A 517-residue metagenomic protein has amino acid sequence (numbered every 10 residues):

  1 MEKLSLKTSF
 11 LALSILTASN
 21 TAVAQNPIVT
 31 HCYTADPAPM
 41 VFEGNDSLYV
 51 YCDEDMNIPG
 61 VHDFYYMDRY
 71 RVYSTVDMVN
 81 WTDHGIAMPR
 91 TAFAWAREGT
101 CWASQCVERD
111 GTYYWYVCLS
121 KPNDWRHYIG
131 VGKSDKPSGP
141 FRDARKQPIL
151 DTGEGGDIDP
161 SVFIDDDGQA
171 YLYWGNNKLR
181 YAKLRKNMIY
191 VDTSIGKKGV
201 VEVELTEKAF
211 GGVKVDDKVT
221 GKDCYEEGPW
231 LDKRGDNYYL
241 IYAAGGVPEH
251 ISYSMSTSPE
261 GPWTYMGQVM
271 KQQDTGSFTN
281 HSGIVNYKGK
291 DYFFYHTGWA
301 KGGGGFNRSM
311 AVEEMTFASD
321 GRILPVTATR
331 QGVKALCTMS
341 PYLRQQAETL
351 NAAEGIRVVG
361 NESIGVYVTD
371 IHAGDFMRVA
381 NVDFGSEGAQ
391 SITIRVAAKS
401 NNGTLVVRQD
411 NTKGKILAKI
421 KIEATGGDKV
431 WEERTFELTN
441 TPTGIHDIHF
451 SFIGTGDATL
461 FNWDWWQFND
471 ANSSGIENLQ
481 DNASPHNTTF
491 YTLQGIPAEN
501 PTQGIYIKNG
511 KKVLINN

Functional and structural regions predicted by a protein language model:
M1-F10: Bacterial N-terminal signal peptides that target proteins for export
S9-S19: Bacterial N-terminal signal peptides
V23-N472: Carbohydrate-active catalytic/glycan-binding domains of CAZyme proteins, especially the secreted or lumenal ectodomains
V72, P485-N487, T502: Short loop/turn microsegments at loop-to-beta-strand junctions
E313, Q503-I505: Extracellular disulfide-bonded cysteine-rich modules/repeats
A471-Q494: Residue-level detector of functionally pivotal "anchor" positions at catalytic/ligand-binding pockets or at interdomain
I505-N517: C-terminal tail/sorting-segment detector
